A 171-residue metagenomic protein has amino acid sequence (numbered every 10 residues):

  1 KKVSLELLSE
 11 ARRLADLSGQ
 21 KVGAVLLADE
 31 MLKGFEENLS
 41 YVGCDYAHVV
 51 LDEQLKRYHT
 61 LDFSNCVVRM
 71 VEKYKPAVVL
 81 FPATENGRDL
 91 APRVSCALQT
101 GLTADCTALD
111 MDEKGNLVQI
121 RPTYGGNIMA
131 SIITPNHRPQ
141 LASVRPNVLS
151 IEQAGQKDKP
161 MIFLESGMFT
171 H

Functional and structural regions predicted by a protein language model:
K1-H171: N-terminal glycine-rich FAD/FM-binding segment characteristic of electron-transfer flavoproteins
